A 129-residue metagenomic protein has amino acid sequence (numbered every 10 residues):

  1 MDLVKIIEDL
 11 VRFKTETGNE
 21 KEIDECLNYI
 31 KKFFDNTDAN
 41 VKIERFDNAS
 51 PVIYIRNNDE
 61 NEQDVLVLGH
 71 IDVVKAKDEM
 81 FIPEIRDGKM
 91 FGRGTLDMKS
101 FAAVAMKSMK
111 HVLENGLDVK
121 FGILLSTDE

Functional and structural regions predicted by a protein language model:
M1-T95, L113-L117: Acidic/His- and Gly-rich active-site-bordering loop/insert found across diverse amide/peptide-bond hydrolases
K99, A103-E129: Acidic/histidine-rich catalytic neighborhood of metal-dependent amide-processing enzymes
